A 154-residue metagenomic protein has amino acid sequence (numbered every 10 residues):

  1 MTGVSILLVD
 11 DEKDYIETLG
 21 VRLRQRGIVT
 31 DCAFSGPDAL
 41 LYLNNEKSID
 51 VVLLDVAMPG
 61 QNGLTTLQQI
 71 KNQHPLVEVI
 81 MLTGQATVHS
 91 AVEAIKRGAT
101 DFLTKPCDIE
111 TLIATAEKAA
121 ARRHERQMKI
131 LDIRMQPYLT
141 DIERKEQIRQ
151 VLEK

Functional and structural regions predicted by a protein language model:
D10, D55, T83: Active-site residues of response regulator receiver
G27-F34, Y42: Short hydrophobic/Thr-rich beta-strand motif most characteristic of the beta2 strand and flanking loop of CheY-like
F34-D38, N62-T65: Acidic catalytic/metal-coordinating carboxylates
L41, L64-L76, E93: Short amphipathic alpha-helix used as the core "switch/output" element in two-component signaling
M58: Receiver (REC) domain active-site loop signature in two-component systems and cognate sites in sensor histidine kinases
T87, C107-A116: C-terminal output helix
A121-K154: CheY-like receiver
